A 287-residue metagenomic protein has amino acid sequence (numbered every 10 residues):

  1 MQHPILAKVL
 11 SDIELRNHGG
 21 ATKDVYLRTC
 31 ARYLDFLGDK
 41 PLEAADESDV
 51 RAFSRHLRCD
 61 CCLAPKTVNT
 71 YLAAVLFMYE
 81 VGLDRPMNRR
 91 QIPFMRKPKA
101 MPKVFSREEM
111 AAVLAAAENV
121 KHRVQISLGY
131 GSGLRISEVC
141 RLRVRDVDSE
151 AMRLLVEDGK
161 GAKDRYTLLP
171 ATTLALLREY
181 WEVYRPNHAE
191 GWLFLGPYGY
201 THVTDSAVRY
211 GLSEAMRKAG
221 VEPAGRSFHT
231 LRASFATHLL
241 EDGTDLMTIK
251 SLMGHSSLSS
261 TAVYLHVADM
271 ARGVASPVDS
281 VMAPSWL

Functional and structural regions predicted by a protein language model:
M1-L287: Conserved catalytic core of the tyrosine transesterase superfamily
